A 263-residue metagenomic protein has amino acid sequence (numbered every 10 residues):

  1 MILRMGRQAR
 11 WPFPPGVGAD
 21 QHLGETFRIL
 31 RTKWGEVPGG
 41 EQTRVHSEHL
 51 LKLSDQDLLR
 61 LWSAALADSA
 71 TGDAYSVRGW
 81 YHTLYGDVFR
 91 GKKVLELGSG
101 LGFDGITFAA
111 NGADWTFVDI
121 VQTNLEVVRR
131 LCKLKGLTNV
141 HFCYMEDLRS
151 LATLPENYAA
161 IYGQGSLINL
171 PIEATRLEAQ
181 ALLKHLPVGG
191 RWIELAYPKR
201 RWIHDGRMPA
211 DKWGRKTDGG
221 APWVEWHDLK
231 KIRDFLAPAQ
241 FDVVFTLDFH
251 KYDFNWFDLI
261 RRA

Functional and structural regions predicted by a protein language model:
M1-R90, L101-A152, L170-A174, R191-A263: Class I (Rossmann-like) S-adenosyl-L-methionine-dependent methyltransferase catalytic domain, capturing the SAM-binding
G91, N157-A159: Local beta-strand N-terminus motif with an aromatic residue
K93, A181, K231: Amphipathic alpha-helical recognition patches that constitute DNA-binding helices
E96: Class I SAM-dependent methyltransferase core
Y162: A conserved beta-strand element that flanks and buttresses the S-adenosyl-L-methionine
G165-S166: Short catalytic micro-motifs in class I SAM-dependent methyltransferases
R176-V188: A short glycine-rich, Lys/Arg-flanked "PGG" loop and its adjoining helix->strand segment in the class I
